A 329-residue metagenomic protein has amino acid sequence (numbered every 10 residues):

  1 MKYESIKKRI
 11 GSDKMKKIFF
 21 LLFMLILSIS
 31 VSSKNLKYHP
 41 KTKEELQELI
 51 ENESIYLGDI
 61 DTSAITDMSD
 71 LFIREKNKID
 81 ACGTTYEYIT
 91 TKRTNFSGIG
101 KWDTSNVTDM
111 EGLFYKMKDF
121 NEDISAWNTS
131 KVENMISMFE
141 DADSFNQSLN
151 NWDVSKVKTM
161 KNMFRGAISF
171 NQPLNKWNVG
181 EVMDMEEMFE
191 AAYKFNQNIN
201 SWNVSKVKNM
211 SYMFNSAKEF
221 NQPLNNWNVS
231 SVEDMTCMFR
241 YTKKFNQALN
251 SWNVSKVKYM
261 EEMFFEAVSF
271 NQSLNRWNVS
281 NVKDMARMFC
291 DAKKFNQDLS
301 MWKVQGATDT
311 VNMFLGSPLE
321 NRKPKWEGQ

Functional and structural regions predicted by a protein language model:
M1-K14: Short, Lys/Arg-enriched N-terminal segments with co-localized hydrophobic residues within the first ~10-30 amino acids
K16-L22: Sec-dependent signal peptide recognition, specifically the positively charged N-region followed immediately by
M24-V31: Hydrophobic h-region of N-terminal signal peptides that target proteins for export in Gram-negative bacteria
V31-Q329: Negatively charged
